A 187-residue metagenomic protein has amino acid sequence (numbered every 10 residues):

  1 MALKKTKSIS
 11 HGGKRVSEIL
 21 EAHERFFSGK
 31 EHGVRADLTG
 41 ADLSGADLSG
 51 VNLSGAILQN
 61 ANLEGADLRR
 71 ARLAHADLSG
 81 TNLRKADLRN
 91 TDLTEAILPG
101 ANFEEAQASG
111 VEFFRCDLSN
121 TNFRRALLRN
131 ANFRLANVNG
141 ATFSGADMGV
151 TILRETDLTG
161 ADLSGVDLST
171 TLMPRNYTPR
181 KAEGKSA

Functional and structural regions predicted by a protein language model:
K4-E18, E24-A187: Tandem repeat scaffolds
